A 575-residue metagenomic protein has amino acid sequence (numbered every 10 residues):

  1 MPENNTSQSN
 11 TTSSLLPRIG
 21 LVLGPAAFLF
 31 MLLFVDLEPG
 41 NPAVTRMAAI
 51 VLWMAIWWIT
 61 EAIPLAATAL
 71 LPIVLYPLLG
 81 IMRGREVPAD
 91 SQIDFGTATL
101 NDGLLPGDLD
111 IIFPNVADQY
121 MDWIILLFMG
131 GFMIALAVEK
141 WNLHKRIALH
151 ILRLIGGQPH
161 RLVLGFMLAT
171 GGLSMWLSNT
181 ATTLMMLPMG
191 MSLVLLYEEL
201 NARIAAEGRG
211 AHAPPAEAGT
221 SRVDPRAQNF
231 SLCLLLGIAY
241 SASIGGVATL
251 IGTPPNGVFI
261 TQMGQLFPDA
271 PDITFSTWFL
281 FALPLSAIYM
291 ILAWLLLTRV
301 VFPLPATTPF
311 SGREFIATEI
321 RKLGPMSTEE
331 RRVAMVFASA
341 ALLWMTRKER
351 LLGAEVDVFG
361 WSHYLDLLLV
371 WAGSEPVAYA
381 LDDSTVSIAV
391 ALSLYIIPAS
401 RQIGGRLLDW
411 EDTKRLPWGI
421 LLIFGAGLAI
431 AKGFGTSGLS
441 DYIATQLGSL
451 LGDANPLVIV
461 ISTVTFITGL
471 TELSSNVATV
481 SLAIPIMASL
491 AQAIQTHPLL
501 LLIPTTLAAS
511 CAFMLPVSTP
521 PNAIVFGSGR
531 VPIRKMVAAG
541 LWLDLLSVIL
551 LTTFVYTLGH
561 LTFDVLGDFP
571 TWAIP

Functional and structural regions predicted by a protein language model:
M1-L127, Q265-I273, T277-T445, V460 (+2 more regions): Hydrophobic transmembrane alpha-helices of multi-pass small-molecule transporters
S9, D36, A67-P225, R406-L407 (+1 more regions): Membrane-embedded alpha-helical segments and adjacent helix-loop junctions characteristic of multi-pass solute
P25-F28, A49-I56, F166-G171, I238-S241 (+3 more regions): Hydrophobic, membrane-inserted alpha-helices
I56-I63, A169-S178, Y240-I251, T465-N476 (+1 more regions): Transmembrane alpha-helix interface/packing and boundary motifs in multi-pass membrane proteins, characterized by
A69, M167, P188, A239 (+6 more regions): Residue-level recognition of transmembrane alpha-helices in multi-pass small-molecule transporters/permeases
I73, A181-L195, L235-L236, A248-F267 (+5 more regions): Re-entrant/interfacial helical elements at transmembrane boundaries that shape and gate the permeation pathway
I204-E207, H212-T307, R321-R331, I524-V555: Membrane-core helix-loop-helix motifs of multi-pass transport proteins
L283, L421-G435, L439-S440, L451-P575: C-terminal transmembrane helix pair
